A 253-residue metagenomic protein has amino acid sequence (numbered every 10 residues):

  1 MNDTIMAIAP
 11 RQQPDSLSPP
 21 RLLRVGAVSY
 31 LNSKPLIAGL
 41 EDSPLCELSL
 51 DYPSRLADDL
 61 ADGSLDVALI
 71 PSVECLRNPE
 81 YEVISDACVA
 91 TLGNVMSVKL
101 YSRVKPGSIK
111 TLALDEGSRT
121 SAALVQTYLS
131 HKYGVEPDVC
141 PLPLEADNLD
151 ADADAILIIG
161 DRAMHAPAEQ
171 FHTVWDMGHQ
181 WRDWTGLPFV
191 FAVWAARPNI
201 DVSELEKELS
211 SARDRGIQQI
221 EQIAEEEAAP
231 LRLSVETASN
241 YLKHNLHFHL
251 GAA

Functional and structural regions predicted by a protein language model:
M1-A253: Domain-level signature for soluble enzymes in the chorismate/prephenate branch of the shikimate pathway
